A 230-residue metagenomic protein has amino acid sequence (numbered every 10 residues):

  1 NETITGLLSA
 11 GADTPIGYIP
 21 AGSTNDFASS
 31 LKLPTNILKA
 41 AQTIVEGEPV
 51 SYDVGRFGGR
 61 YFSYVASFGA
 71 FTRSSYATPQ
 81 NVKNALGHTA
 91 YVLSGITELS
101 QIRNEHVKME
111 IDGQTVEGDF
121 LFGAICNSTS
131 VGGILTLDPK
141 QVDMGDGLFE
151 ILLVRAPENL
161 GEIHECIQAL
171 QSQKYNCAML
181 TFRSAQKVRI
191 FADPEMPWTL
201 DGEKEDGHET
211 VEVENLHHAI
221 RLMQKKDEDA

Functional and structural regions predicted by a protein language model:
N1-I125: Catalytic core of DAGKc-family lipid kinases
N25, T129-V131, M196: Glycine-rich nucleotide phosphate-binding loop and flanking beta-alpha elements of Rossmann-like dinucleotide-binding
V50, L93-I96, E105-D112, G133-P139 (+2 more regions): Glycine-rich, charged/polar anion/phosphate-binding loops that engage phosphate groups from diverse ligands
S67, F71, A124-K140, K204: Glycine-rich phosphate/pyrophosphate-binding beta-alpha loops
T72-S74, E117-D119, V131-I134, N159-I163: Short acidic/glycine-rich loop or secondary-structure boundary segments that cap or lie
V82-A90, S130, P139-N159: Gly/Ser/Thr-rich active-site loops/lids in small-molecule metabolic enzymes that frequently grip phosphoryl groups
I111-D112, E117, D143-D146, L153-A230: ATP/nucleoside-binding phosphotransfer catalytic cores, i.e., glycine-rich phosphate-binding loops
